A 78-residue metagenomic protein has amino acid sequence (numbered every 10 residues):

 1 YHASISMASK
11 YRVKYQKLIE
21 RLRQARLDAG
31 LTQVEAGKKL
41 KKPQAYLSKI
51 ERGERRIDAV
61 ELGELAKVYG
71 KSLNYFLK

Functional and structural regions predicted by a protein language model:
Y1-V13, K67, N74-K78: Short, charged recognition helix plus adjacent turn of helix-turn-helix-like nucleic-acid-binding domains
S4-A29: A short, Lys/Arg-rich alpha-helix, primarily the initiator
E20-K39, E64: Short basic helix-loop element that most often maps to the first helix and adjoining turn of HTH DNA-binding modules
D28, E54-I57, V68: Helix-turn-helix/winged-helix DNA-binding modules
Q33, E51, E61: Acidic-residue sensor for enzyme active/binding pockets
Q33-V34, Q44, R55, L73: The DNA-contacting recognition helix of HTH DNA-binding domains and analogous helical DNA-recognition elements
L40-I57, K78: Recognition helix of helix-turn-helix/homeodomain-like DNA-binding domains that insert into the DNA major groove
K41, V60-Y75: DNA major-groove recognition helix of helix-turn-helix/homeodomain DNA-binding modules
